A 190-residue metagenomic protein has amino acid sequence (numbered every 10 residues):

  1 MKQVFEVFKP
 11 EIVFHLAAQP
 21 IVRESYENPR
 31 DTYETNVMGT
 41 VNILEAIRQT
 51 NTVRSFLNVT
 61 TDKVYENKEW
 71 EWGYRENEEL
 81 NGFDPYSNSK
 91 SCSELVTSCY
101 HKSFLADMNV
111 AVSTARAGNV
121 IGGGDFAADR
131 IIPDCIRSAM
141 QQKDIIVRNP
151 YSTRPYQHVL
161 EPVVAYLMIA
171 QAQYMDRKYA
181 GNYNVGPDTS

Functional and structural regions predicted by a protein language model:
M1-T35: NAD(P)H-binding glycine-rich loop region in Rossmannoid oxidoreductase-like domains and their noncatalytic homologs
Q3-F8, A46, S138, A165: CheY-like receiver
V13-Q19, F56-T61, A115-A117: SDR active-site strand-loop-helix element
A17-A18, S93, A165: Small-residue (primarily alanine) positions within well-ordered alpha-helices, especially packing/interaction faces
E27-E45, Q49, R54-S55, V64-V120 (+1 more regions): Catalytic helix-loop patch of NAD(P)-dependent Rossmann-fold dehydrogenases
T35, G122-D129, P150-V164, A180-S190: Substrate-binding strand-loop-helix patch in Rossmann-like NAD(P)-dependent oxidoreductase/epimerase domains
P133-I145, Y156-Y183: Alpha-helical substrate-binding/gating segment
